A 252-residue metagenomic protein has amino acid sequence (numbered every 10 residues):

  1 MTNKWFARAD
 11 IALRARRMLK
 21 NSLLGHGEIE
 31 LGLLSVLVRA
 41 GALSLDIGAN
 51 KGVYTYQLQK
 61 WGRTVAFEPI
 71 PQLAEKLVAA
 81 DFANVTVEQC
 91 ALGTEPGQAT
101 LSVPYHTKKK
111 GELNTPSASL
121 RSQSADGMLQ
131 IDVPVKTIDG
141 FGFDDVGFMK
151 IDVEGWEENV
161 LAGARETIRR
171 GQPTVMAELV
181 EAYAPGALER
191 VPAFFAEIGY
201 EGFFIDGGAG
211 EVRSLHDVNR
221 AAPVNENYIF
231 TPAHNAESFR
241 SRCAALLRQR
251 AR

Functional and structural regions predicted by a protein language model:
M1-R252: Phosphate/nucleotide-binding beta-alpha loop and adjacent structural elements of enzyme active sites
